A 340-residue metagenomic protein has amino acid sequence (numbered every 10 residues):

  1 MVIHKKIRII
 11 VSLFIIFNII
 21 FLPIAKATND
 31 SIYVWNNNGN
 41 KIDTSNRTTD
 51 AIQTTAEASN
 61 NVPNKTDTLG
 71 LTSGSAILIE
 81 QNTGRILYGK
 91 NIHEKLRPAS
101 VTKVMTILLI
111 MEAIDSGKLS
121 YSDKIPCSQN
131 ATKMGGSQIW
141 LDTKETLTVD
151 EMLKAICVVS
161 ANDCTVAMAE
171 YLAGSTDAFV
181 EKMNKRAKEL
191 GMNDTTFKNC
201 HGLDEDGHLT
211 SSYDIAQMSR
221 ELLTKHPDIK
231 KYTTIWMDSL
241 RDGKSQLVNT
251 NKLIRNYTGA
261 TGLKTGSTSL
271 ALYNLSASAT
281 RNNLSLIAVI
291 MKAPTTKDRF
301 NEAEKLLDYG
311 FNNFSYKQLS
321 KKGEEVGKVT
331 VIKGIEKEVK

Functional and structural regions predicted by a protein language model:
M1-S73, L319-K340: N-terminal secretory targeting signals
V2, V11, V34, V62 (+10 more regions): Extended aliphatic helical segments
K5, M192-T196, D204-K340: Domain-terminus/edge residues, biased toward the C-terminal soluble/receptor-binding domains of extracytoplasmic
K5-R8, K90, K103, R186 (+2 more regions): Basic side chains
V11, I19, T68-G70, G117-L119 (+5 more regions): A generic structural signal for short, solvent-exposed coil/turn residues that cap or connect secondary-structure
A27-H226: Active-site-adjacent loops and short helices of periplasmic peptidoglycan-processing enzymes
